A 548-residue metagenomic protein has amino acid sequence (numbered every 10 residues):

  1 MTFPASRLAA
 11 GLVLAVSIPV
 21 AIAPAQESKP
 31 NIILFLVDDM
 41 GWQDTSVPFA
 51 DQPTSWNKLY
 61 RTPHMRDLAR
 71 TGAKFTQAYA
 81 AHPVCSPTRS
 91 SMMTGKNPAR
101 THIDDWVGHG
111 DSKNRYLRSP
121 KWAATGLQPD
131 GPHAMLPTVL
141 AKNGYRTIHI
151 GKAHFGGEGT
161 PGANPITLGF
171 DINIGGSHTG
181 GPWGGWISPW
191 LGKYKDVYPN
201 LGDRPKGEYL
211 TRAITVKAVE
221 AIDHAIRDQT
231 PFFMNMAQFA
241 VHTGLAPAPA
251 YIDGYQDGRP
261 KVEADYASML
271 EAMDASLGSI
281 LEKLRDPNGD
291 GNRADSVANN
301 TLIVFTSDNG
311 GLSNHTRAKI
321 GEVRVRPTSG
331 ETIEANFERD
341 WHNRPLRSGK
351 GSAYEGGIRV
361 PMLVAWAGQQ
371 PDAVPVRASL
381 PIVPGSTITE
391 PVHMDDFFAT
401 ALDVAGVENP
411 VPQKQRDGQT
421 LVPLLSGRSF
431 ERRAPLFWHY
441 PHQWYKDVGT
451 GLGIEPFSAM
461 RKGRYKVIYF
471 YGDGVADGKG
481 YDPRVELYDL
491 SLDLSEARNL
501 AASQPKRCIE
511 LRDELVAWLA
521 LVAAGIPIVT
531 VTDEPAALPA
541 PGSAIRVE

Functional and structural regions predicted by a protein language model:
A9-P19: Bacterial N-terminal signal peptides
E27-P30, V37, W42, K74 (+5 more regions): Long, internal low-complexity/basic segments
S28-I33, T71-T76, K142-I148, L168-D171 (+5 more regions): Loop/turn elements at helix/coil->beta-strand transitions in domains of secreted/extracellular proteins
P30-Q43, H64, L68, M92 (+7 more regions): Beta-strand elements within well-structured catalytic alpha/beta cores of enzymes that handle phosphate/sulfate esters
Q52-R89, G95-R100, R146-T147, L168-S177 (+1 more regions): Short, structured active-site-proximal loop/turn typified by the sulfatase FGly-forming signature C/S-X-P-X-R
I103-R146, A153-A267, G368, V374-A378 (+1 more regions): Formylglycine-dependent
P161-G169, G244-P247, R285-P381: Histidine-centered active-site microenvironments of extracellular/periplasmic hydrolases and transferases
I172, R324-E355, A365, Q369-P375 (+2 more regions): C-terminal cap/loop subdomain of S1 sulfatases and analogous C-terminal strand-loop tails that border
